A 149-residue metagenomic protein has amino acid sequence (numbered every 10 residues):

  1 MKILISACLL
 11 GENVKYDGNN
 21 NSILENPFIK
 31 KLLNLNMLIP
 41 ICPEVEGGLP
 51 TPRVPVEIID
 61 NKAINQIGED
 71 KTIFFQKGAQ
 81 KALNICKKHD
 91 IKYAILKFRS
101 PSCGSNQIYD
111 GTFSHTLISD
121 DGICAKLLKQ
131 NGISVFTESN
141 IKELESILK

Functional and structural regions predicted by a protein language model:
M1-L4: Extreme N-terminal starter segment of soluble prokaryotic enzymes
C8, K97-S100, N140: Short, well-ordered beta-to-alpha junction loops that form the rim of enzyme active sites and present histidine/acidic
G11-G18: Short N-terminal binding/cap micro-motifs at the start of the first secondary-structure element
G18-N21, D110-H115: Short glycine-enriched, charge-decorated loop/helix-capping segments at active-site entrances that position
N21-I64: Short, surface-exposed acidic-centric catalytic microdomains
L24-L38, G78-Y93: Short amphipathic alpha-helices and their capping/turn segments at secondary-structure boundaries
E46-G48, V54-K81, I85, T116-K149: Divalent-metal-activated hydrolytic enzyme cores
K97-T112: Internal, conserved structured core segments that host functional sites
